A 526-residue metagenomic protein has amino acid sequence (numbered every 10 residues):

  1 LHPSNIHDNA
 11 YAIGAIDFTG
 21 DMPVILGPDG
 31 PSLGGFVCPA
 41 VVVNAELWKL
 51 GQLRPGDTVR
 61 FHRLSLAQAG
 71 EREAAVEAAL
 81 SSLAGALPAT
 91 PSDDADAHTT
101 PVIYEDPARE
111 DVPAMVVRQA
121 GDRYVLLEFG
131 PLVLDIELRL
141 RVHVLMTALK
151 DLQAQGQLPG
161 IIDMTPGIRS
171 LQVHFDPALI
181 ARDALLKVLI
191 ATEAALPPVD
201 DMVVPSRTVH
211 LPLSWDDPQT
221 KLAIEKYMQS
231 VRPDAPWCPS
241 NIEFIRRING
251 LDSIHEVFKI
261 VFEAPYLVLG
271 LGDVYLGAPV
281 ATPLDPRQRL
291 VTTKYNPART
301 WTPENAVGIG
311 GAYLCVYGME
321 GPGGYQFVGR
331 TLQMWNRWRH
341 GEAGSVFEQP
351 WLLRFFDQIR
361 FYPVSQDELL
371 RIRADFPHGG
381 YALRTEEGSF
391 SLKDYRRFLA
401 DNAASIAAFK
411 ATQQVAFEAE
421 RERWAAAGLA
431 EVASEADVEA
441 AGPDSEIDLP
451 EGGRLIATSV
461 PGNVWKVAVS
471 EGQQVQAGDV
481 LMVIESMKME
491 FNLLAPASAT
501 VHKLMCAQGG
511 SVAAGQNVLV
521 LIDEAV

Functional and structural regions predicted by a protein language model:
L1-A440: Conserved "landmark" site that anchors the functional core of diverse proteins
D17, T331, A468, E485-E490 (+2 more regions): A generic structural motif
E46, G51, S345-V346, W465-Q474 (+2 more regions): Short histidine-centered loop motifs in beta-beta connectors
P55, P303, F355, E471 (+3 more regions): Short, flexible surface segments
G56, Q473-L494, A513-V526: Short hydrophobic beta/alpha edge segments that flank linear recognition/processing sites
V59-R60, V307, I359-R360, V464 (+5 more regions): Generic structural signal for buried aliphatic residues
A312-V316, S470, M489: Short beta-turn/strand-loop junction motif enriched in small, turn-promoting residues
V438-M482, N492, S498: Acidic, low-complexity mobile loops and tails
